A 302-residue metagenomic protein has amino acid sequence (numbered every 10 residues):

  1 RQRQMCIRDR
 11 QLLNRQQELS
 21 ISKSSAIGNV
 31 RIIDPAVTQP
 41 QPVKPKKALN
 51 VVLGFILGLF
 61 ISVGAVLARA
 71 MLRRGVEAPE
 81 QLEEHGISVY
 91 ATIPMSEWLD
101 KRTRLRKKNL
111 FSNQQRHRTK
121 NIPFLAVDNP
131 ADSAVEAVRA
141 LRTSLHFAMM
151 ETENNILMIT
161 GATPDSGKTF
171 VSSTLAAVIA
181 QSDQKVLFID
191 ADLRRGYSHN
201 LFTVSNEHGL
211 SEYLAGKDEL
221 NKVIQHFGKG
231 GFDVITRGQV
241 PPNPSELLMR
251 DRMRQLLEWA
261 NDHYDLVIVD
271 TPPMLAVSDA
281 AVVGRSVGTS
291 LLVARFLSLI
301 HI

Functional and structural regions predicted by a protein language model:
R1-Q4, R8-P35, P40, P79: Non-transmembrane alpha-helical coiled-coil
L12, I32, L82, L141 (+7 more regions): Residue-level signature of catalytic and energy-coupling elements of molecular machines, predominantly ATP/GTP-dependent
N14-S22, T143-E151, L266: Conserved helix-loop functional segments at active or binding sites
V30-D34, Y90-T92, I156-M158, D233-T236: Soluble periplasmic/extracytoplasmic beta-strand elements of cell-envelope proteins
T38-V51: Membrane-interface helix-start motif
V52-K185, A191-S211, K222, P241-S245 (+3 more regions): Short boundary/hinge segments that flank catalytic cores
R73-E83, T203, A215, Q225-G228 (+1 more regions): Conserved catalytic-core segment of NTP-binding enzymes
V89-Y90, V186, V267, S290: Hydrophobic anchor at the start of a short beta-strand that flanks the dinucleotide cofactor-binding loop
